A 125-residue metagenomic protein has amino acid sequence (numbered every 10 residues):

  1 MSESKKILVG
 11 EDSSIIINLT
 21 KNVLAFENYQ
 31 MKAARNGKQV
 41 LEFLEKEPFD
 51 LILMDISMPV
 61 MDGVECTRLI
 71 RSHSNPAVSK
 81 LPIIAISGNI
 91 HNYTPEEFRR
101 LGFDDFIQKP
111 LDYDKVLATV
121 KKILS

Functional and structural regions predicted by a protein language model:
E11: Conserved acidic carboxylate
N18-F26: Charged docking surfaces used in two-component/phosphorelay signaling
N28-R35, F43: Short hydrophobic/Thr-rich beta-strand motif most characteristic of the beta2 strand and flanking loop of CheY-like
E47-L53: Active-site beta3 strand of CheY-like receiver
M58-M61: Receiver (REC) domain active-site loop signature in two-component systems and cognate sites in sensor histidine kinases
I84-I86: Hydrophobic/aromatic residues positioned on beta-strands within the core alpha/beta folds
L111-V120: C-terminal output helix
